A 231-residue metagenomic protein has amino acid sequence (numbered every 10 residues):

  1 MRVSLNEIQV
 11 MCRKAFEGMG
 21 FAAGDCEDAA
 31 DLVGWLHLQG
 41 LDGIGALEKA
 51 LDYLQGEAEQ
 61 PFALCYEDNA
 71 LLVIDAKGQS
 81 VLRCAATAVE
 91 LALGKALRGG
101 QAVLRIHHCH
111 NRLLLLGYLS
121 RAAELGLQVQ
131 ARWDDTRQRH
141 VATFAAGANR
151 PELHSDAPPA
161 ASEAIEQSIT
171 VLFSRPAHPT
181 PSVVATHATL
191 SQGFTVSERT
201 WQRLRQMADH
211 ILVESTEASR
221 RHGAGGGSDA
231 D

Functional and structural regions predicted by a protein language model:
M1-M19: Generic N-terminal amphipathic, Lys/Arg-enriched alpha-helix
M11, D25-D28, L32, L91 (+2 more regions): Residues within well-formed alpha-helices
R13, D25-A70: N-terminal low-complexity or amphipathic/hydrophobic leaders
K49-R150: A glycine-rich, acidic short-motif signal
P151-D231: Extended, charged low-complexity segments that frequently continue into or abut oligomerization scaffolds
